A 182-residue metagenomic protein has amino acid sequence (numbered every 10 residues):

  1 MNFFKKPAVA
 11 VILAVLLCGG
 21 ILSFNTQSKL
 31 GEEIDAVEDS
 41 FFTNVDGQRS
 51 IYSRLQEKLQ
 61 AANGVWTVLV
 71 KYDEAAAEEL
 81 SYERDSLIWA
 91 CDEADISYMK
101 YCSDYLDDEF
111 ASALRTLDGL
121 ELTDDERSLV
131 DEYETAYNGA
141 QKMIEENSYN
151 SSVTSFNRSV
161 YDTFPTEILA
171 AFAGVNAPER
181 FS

Functional and structural regions predicted by a protein language model:
M1-S182: A helix-centric hydrophobic-segment signal that preferentially recognizes long, alpha-helical stretches used
